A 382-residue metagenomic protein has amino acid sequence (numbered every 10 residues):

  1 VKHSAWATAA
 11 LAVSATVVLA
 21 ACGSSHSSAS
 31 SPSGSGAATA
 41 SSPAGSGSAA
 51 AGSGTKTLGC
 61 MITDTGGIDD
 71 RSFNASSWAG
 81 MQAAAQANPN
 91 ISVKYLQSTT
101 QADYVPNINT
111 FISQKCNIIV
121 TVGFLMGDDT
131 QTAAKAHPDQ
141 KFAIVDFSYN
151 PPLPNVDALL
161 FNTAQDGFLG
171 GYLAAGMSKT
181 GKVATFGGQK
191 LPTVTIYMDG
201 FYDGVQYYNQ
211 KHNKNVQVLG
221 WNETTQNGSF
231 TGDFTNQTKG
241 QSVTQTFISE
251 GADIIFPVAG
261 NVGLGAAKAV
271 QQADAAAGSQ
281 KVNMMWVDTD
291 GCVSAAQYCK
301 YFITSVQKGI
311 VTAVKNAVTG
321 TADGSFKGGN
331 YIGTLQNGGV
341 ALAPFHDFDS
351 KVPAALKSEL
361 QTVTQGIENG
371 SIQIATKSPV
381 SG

Functional and structural regions predicted by a protein language model:
V1, A29-S30: Short, low-complexity intrinsically disordered segments enriched in small and basic residues
V1-A10: Bacterial N-terminal signal peptides that target proteins for export
L11-T16: Hydrophobic helical h-region of N-terminal Sec-dependent signal peptides in bacterial secretory/periplasmic proteins
V17-A21: C-terminal motif of bacterial Sec signal peptides marking the signal peptidase cleavage site
G23-H26: Bacterial signal peptide processing site
S31-G382: A residue-level marker of the well-folded mature domains of exported/periplasmic proteins
